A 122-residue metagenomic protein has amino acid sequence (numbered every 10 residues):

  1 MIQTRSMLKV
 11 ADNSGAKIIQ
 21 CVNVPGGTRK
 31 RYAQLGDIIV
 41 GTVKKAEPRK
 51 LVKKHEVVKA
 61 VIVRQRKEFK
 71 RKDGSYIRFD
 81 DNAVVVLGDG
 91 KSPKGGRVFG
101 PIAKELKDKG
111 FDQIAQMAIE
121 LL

Functional and structural regions predicted by a protein language model:
M1-L122: Ribosome-associated RNA-binding proteins
